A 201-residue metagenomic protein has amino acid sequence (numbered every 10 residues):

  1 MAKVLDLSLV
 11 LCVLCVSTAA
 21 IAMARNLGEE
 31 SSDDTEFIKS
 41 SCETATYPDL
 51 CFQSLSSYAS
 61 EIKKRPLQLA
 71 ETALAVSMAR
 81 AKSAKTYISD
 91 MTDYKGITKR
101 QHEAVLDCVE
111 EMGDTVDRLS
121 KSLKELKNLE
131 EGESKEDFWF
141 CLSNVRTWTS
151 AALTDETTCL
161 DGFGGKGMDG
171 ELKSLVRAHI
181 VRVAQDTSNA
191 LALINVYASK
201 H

Functional and structural regions predicted by a protein language model:
A2-K3, A24-H201: Folded extracytoplasmic luminal domains of secretory or organellar precursors
D6-I21: Cleavable N-terminal signal peptides of Sec/SRP-targeted secreted and luminal proteins
